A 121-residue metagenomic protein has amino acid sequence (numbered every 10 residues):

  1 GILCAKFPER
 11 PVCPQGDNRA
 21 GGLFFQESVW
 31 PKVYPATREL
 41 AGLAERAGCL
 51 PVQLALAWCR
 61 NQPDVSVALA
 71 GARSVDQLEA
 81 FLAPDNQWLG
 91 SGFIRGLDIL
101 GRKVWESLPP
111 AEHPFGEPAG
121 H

Functional and structural regions predicted by a protein language model:
G1-D17, L50: Aromatic-lined glycan-binding groove of carbohydrate-active enzymes
Q15-G42, R46, N61-S66, V75 (+1 more regions): Terminal-tail/helix-coil boundary detector
L54: Glycine/threonine-rich phosphate-binding loop and adjacent beta-strand/alpha-helix elements that clamp
A57-W58: Hydrophobic, secondary-structure "cap" segments at the distal end of domains
A68-A70: Hydrophobic faces of well-ordered beta-strands that scaffold small-molecule active sites in alpha/beta enzyme cores
